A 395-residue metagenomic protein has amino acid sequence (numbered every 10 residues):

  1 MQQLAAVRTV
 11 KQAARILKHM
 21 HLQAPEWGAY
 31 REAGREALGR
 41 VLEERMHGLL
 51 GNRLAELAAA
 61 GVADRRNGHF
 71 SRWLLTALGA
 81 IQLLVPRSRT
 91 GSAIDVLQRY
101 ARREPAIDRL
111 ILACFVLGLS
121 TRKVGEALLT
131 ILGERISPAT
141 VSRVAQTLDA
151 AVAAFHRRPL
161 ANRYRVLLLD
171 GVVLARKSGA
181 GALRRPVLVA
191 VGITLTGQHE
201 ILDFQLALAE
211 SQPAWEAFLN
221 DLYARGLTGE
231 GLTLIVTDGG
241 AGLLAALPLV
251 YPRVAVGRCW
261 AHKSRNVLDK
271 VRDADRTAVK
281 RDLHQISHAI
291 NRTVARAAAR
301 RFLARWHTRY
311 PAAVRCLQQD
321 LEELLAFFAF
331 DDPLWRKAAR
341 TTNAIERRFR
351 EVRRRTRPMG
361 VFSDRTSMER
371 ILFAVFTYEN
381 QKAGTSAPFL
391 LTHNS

Functional and structural regions predicted by a protein language model:
M1-Q2, R8, R15-H19, H47 (+2 more regions): Acidic/histidine-rich catalytic cores and adjacent linkers of DNA breakage/strand-transfer/modification proteins
M1-Q98, A175: Short, conserved DNA-binding cores of transcription-related domains
R66-H69, W73, A77-A80, L84-R89 (+6 more regions): RNase H-like nuclease fold core
I94, V267-A297, R301, R305: Metal-dependent DNA phosphodiester-chemistry modules and their immediately adjacent helices/loops in DNA-processing
A106-G118: Short, amphipathic alpha-helical "recognition" segments used to contact nucleic acids or chromatin
R122-G133: DNA-recognition alpha helix
L232-A241, A246-D282: Conserved beta-strand -> loop -> alpha-helix junction used to position metal-binding or nucleic-acid-contacting
